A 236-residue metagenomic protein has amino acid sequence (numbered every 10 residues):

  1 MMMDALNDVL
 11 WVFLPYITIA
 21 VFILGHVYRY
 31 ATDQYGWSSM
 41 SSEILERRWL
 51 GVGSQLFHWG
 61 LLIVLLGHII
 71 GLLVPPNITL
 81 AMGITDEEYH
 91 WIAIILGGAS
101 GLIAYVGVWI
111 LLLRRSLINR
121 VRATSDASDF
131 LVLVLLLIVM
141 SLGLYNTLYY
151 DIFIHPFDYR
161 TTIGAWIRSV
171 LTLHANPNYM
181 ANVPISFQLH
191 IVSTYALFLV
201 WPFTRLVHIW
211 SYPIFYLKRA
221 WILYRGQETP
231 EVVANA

Functional and structural regions predicted by a protein language model:
M2-F22: Hydrophobic transmembrane alpha-helical segments in integral membrane proteins
V9-L14, G25-T32, V52: N-terminal juxtamembrane/topogenic regions of multi-pass membrane proteins
V12, Y16, S38-Q55, L61-L62 (+6 more regions): Long, contiguous internal "core" modules enriched in hydrophobic/ aromatic residues
I19-D33, V64-L72: Alpha-helical transmembrane segments of multi-pass membrane proteins
